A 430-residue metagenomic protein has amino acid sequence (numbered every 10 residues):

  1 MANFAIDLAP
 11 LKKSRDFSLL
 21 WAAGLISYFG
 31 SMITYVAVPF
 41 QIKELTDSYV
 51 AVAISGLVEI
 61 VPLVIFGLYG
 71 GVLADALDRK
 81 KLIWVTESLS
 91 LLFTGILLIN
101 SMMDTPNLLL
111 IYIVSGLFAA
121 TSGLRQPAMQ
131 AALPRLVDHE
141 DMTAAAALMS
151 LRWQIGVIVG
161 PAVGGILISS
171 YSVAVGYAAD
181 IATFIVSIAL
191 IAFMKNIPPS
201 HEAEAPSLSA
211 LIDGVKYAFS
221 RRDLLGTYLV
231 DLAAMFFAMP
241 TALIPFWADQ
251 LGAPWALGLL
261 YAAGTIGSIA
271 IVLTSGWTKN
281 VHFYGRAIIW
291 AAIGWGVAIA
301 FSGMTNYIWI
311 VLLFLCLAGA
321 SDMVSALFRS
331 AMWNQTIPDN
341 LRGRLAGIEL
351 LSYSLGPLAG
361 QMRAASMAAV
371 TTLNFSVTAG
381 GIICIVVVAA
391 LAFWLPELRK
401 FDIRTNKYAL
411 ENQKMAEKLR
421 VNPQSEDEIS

Functional and structural regions predicted by a protein language model:
M1-I429: Alpha-helical transmembrane-bundle signature of multi-pass membrane transport and export proteins
